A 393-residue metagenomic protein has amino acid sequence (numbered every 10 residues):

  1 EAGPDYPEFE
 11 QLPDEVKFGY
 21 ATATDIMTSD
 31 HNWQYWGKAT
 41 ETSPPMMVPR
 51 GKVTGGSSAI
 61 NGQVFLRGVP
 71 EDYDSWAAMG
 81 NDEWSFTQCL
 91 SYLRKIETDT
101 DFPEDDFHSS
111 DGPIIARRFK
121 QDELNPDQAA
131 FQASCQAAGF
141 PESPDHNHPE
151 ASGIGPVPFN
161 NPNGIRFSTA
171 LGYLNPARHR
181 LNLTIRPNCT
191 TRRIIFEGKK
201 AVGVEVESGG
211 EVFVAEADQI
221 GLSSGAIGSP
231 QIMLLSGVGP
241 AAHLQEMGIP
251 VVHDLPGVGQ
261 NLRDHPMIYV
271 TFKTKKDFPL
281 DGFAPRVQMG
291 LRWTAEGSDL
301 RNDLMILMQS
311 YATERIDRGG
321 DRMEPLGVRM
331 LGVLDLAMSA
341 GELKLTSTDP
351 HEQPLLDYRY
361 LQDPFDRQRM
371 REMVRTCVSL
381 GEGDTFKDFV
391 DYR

Functional and structural regions predicted by a protein language model:
E1-R393: N-terminal redox-cofactor-binding region of secreted/periplasmic oxidoreductases
